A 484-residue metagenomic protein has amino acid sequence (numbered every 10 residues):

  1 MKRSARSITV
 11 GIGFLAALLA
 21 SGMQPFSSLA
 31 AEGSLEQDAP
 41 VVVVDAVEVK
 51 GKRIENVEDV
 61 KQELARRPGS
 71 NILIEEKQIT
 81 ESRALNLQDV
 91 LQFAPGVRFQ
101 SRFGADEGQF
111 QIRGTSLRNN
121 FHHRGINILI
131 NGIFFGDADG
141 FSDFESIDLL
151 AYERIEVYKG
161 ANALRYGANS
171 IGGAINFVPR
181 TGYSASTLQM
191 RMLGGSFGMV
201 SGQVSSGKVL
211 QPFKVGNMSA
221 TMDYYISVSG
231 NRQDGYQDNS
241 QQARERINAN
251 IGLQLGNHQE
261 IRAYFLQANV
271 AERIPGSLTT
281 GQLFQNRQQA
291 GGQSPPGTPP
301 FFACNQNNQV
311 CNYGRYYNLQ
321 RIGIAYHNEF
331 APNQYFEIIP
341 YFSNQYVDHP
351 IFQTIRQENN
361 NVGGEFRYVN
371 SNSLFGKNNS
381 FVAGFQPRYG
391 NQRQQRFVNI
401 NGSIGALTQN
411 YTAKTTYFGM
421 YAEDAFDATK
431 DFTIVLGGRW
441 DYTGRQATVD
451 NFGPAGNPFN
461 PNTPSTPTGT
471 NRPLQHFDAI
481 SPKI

Functional and structural regions predicted by a protein language model:
A46-S82, G108-Q111, I126: N-terminal periplasmic "start-of-domain" segments of outer-membrane beta-barrel proteins
N56, E63, Q88-I133: Extracytoplasmic beta-strand/coil segments of soluble accessory domains associated with Gram-negative outer-membrane
L91, I155-V157, I175: Non-catalytic regulatory/gating segments with a bias toward low-complexity or hydrophobic composition
G125, G136-D139, A151-E153, L164-I247 (+1 more regions): Outer-membrane beta-barrel translocator/receptor signature
I133-K159: Short acidic/polar hinge/loop motifs at secondary-structure boundaries that mediate gating or recognition
Q233, Q237-S240, Q254, H258-G323 (+2 more regions): Flexible loop and strand-edge segments within Gram-negative outer membrane beta-barrel domains
H258-A268, R315-A455, H476: Face-selective signature of the C-terminal outer-membrane beta-barrel domain
P275-V310, F397-T408, R445-D478: Solvent-exposed loop segments that connect transmembrane elements
